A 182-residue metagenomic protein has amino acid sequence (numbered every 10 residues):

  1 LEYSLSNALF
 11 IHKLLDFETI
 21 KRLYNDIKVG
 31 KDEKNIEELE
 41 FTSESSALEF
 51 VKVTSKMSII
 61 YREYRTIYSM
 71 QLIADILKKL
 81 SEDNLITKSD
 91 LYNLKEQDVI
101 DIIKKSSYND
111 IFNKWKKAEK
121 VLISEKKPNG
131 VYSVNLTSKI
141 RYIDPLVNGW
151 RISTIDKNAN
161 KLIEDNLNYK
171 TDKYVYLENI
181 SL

Functional and structural regions predicted by a protein language model:
E2-L182: Histidine-centered, transition-metal-coordinating active-site segments
